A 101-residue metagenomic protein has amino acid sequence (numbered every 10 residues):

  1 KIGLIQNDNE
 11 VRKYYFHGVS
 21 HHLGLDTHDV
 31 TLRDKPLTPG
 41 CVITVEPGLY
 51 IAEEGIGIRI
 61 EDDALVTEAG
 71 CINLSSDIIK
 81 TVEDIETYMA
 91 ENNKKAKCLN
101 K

Functional and structural regions predicted by a protein language model:
K1-S20: Active-site cores enriched in adjacent His and Asp/Glu residues with nearby glycine-rich loops that coordinate divalent
S20-K101: Charged, cofactor-coupling segments
